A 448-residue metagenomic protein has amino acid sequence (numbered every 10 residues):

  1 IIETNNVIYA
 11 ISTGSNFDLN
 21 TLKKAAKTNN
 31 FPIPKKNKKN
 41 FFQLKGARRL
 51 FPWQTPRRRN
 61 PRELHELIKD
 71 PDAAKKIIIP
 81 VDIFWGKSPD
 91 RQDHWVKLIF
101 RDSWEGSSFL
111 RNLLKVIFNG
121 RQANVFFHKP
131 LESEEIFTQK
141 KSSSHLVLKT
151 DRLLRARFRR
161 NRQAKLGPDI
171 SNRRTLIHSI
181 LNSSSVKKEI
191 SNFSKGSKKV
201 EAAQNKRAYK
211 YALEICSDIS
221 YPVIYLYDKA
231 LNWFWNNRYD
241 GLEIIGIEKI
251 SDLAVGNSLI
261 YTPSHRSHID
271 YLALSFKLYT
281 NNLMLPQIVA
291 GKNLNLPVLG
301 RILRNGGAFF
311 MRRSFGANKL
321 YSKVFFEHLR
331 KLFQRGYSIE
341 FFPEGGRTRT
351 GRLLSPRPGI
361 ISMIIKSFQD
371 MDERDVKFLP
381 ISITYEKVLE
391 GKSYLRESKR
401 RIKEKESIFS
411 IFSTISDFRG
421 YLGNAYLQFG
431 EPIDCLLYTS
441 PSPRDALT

Functional and structural regions predicted by a protein language model:
I1-T28, R160-I260, H265-F276, G300-G307 (+1 more regions): Membrane-anchoring hydrophobic helices of lipid-metabolizing enzymes
I2-E3, I11-S12, L19-N20, N30-K141 (+4 more regions): A cross-family acyltransferase "interaction/gating" segment
A25, F41-L44, K277-L278: Short conserved beta-strand segments at catalytic cores or DNA/RNA-binding microdomains of nucleic-acid binding
W235-G241, I288, F315-L320: Short, flexible loop segments at the rims of nucleotide/cofactor-binding pockets, characterized by
Y261-H265, N282, I288-G291: Non-catalytic terminal/interface segments that mediate subunit docking, oligomerization, and allosteric communication
M311-R312: Short acidic-hydrophobic, aromatic-tinged amphipathic segments that line or gate anion-handling sites
Y438-T448: Single conserved hydrophobic/aromatic residue that forms the stacking wall/gate of nucleotide- or nucleobase-binding
